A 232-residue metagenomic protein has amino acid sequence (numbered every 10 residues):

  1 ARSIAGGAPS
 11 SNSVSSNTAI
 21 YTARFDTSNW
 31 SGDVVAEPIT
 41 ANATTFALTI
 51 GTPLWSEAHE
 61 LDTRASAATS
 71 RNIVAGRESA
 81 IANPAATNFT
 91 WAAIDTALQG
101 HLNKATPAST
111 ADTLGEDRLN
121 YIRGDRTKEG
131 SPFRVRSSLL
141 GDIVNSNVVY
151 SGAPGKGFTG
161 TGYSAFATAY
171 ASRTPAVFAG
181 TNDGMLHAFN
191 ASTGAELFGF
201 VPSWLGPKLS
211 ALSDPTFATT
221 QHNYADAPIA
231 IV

Functional and structural regions predicted by a protein language model:
A1-V232: A fold-level detector for beta-propeller and closely related beta-sheet-rich head/sensor domains
